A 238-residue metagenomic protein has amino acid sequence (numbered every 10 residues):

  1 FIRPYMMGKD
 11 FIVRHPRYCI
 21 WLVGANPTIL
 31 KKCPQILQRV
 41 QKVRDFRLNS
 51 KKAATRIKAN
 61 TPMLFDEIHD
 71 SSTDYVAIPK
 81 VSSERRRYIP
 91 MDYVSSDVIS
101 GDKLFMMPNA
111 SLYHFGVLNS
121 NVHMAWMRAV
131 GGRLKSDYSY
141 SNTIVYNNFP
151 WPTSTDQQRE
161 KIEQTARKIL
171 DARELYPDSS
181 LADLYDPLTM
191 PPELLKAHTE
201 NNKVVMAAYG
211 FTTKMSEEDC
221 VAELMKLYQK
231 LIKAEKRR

Functional and structural regions predicted by a protein language model:
F1-K161, K230-L231: Polybasic, glycine- and aromatic-enriched phosphate-binding surface used to engage nucleic acids
Q35-V43, K58-A59, N148-R238: Non-catalytic DNA-recognition/assembly elements of restriction-modification systems
